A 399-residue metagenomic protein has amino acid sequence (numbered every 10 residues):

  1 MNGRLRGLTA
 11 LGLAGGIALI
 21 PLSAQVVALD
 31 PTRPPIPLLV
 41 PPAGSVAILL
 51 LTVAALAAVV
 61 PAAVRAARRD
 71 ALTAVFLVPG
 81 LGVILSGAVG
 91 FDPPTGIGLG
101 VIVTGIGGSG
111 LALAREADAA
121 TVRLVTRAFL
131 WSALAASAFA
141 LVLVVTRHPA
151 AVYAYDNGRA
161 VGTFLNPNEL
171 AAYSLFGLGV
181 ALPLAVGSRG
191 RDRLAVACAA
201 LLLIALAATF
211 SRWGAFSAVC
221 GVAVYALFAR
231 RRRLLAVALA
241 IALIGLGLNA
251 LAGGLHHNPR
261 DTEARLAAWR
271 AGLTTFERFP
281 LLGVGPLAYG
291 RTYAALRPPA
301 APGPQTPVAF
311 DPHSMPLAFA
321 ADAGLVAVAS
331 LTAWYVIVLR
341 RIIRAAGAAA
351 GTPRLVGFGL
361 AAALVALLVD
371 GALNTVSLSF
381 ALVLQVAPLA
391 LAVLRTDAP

Functional and structural regions predicted by a protein language model:
M1-L13, P41-G44, A71: N-terminal membrane topogenic signal
A10-I17, P21, I48-V60, G80-G87 (+9 more regions): Alpha-helical transmembrane segments of multi-pass inner-membrane proteins
V26-I84: Hydrophobic alpha-helical transmembrane segments in multi-pass integral membrane proteins
V26-P31, L141-V152, A250-R260, L281: Helix-to-loop transition at the C-terminal end of transmembrane segments
P35-S45, N157-L170, S314, A318: Short aromatic-rich membrane-water interface segments that cap or initiate transmembrane helices in multi-pass membrane
A88-I97, A207-A208, H257, A372-S377: Membrane-interface helix caps and helix-loop-helix hairpins in membrane proteins
N166, L266-A309, P316-F319, A323-S330: TM-adjacent membrane-interface loops and short helices in multi-pass inner/ER membrane proteins
R395-P399: Membrane-interface capping segments at transmembrane-helix boundaries
